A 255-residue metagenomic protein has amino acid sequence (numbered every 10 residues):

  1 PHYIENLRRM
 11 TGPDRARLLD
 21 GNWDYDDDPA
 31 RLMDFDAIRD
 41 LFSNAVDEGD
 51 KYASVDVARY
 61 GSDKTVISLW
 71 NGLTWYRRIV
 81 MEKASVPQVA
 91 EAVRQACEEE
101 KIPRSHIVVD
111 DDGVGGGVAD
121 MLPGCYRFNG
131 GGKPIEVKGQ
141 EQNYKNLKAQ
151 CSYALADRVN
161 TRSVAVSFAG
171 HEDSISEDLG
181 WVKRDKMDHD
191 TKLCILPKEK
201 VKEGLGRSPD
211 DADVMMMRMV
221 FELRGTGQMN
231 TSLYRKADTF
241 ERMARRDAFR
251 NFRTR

Functional and structural regions predicted by a protein language model:
P1-V55, L69, D185-K186: ATPase catalytic-site recognition across NTP-hydrolyzing enzymes
L19, L155, V214: A residue-level signal for conserved active-site and pocket-lining positions in enzyme catalytic cores
F42-E48, V137, M216-M243: Intrinsic-disorder/low-complexity linker and hinge segments
S54, H171-S232: Charge-patterned, long linear interaction tracts outside catalytic cores
D56-A58, D112, M215: Anionic group-transfer/hydrolysis microenvironments
R59-V66: Short, flexible loop/turn motifs enriched in small residues
V66-G72: Short conserved beta-strand segments at catalytic cores or DNA/RNA-binding microdomains of nucleic-acid binding
L73-L193, R235-R255: Mg2+-dependent endonuclease catalytic cores in nucleic-acid-processing enzymes, primarily RNase H-like
